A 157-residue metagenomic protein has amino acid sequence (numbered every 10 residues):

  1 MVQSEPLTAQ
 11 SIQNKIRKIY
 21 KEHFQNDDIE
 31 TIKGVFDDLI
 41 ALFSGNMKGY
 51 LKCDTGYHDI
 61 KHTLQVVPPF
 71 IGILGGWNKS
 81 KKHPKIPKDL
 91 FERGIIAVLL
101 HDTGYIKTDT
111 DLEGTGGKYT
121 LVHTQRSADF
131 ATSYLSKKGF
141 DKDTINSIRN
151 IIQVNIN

Functional and structural regions predicted by a protein language model:
M1-L51: Non-catalytic interface/linker regions that flank or bridge core catalytic/transmembrane domains
I40-P69, D109-G117: Active-site flanking loop/helix segments enriched in acidic
K52-R93, A131: Alpha-helical phosphate/pyrophosphate-handling elements in metalloenzyme active cores
H62, H101, H123: Histidine-centered divalent metal-coordination motifs
V66, F91-T110, S127, R149-I156: His-Asp-centered metal-binding catalytic motifs of divalent-metal-dependent phosphohydrolases/nucleases
V66-V67, I73, T120-K137: An active-site-proximal "capping" alpha-helix that borders the catalytic cofactor pocket
K79-R93, D109-V122, R126, S136: Hydrophobic/aromatic-rich structural module bridging two neighboring secondary-structure elements via a short loop
L135-N157: Histidine/acidic-rich helix-loop-helix segments that form or flank divalent-metal centers in metalloenzyme catalytic
